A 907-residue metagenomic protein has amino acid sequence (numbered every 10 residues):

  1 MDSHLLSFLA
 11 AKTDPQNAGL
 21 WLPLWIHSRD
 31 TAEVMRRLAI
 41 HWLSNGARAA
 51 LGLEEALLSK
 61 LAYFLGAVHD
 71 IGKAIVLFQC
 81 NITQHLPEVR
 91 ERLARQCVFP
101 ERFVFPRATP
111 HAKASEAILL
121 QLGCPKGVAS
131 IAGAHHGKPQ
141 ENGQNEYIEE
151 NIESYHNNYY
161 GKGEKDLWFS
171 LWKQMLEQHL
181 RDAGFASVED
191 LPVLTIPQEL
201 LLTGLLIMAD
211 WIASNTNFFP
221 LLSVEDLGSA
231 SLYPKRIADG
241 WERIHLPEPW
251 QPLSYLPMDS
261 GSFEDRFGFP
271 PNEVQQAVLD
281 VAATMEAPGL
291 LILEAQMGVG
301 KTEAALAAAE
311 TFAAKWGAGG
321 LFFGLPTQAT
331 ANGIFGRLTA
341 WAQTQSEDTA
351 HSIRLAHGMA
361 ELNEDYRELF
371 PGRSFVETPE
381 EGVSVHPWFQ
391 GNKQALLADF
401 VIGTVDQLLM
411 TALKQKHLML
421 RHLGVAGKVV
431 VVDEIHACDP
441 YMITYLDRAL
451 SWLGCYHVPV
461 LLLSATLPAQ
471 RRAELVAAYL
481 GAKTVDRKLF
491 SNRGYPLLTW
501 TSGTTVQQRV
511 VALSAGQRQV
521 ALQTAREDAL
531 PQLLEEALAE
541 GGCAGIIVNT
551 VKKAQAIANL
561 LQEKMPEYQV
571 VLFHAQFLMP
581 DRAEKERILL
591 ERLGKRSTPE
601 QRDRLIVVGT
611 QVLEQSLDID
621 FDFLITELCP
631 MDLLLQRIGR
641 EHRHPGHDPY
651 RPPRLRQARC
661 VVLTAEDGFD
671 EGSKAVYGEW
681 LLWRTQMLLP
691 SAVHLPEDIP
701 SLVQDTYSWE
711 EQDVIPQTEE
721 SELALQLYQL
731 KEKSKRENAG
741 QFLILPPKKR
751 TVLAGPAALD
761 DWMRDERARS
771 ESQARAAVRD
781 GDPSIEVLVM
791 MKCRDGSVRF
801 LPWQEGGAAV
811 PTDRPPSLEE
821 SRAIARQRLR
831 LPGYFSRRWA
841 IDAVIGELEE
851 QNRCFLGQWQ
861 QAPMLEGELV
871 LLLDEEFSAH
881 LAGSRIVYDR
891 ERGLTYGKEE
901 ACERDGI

Functional and structural regions predicted by a protein language model:
D2-L253: Accessory nucleic-acid engagement/destabilization modules that flank
V128, R472, D528-S597, F621 (+1 more regions): C-terminal helicase lobe and adjacent C-terminal extensions/tails of nucleic-acid helicase motors
P257-E294: Conserved pre-motif I regulatory segment
A287-A309, C438, S464: Walker A/P-loop
G319-Q343, L355-E361, L467-R471, V551: Conserved Walker A/P-loop ATP-binding site and its immediately adjacent core in helicase/helicase-like ATPase domains
L338-D399, V405-L409: A substrate-engagement module of RecA-like helicase motors
L420-V429, H436-Q508: Post-DEXD/H (motif II) to motif III coupling segment of the RecA-like Helicase ATP-binding lobe
K483-A554: Conserved interdomain linker/interface between the two RecA-like ATPase lobes of SF2 helicase motors
